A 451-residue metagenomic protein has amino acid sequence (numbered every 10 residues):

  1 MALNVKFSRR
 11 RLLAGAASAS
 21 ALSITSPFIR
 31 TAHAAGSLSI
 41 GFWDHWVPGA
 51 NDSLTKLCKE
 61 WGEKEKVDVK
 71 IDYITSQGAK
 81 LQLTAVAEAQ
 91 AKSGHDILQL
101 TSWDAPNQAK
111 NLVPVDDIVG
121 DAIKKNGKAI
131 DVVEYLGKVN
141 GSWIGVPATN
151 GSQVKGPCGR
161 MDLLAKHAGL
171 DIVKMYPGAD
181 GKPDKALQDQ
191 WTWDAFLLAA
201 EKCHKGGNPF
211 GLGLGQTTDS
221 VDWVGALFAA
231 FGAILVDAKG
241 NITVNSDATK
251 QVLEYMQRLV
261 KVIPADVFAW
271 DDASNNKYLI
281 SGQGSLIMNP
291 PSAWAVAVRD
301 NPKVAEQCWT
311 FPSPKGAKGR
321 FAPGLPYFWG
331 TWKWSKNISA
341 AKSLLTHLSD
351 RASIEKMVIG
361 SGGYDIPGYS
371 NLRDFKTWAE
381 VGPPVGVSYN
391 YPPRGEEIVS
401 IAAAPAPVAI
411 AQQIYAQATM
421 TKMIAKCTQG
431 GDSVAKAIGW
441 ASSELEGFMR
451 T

Functional and structural regions predicted by a protein language model:
A2-S20: N-terminal secretory signal peptides and thylakoid transit peptides that target proteins across membranes
L38-K56, I74-S76, G151, D219 (+1 more regions): Extracytoplasmic "Venus flytrap"
E60-D131, L136-K138, S142-W143, K166-H167 (+5 more regions): Extracytoplasmic "Venus flytrap"/periplasmic binding protein-like
A87, K261, P393-T451: Conserved C-terminal helix/tail region of periplasmic/extracytoplasmic solute-binding proteins
T101-C158, D194, A305-P314, P384-N390 (+1 more regions): Hinge/lid segment of periplasmic solute-binding proteins
W103, S292-A305, A317-T419, R450: C-terminal lobe and pocket-closing loops of periplasmic/extracytoplasmic Venus-flytrap solute-binding proteins
D116-I130, L170-D189, A233-L253, R299-P302 (+1 more regions): Short, solvent-exposed loop/beta-turn-alpha elements that line the ligand-binding surface or hinge of extracytoplasmic
W193-C203, A238-A269, S313: Glycine-centered hinge/linker elements that transmit conformational signals in sensory and ligand-binding systems
